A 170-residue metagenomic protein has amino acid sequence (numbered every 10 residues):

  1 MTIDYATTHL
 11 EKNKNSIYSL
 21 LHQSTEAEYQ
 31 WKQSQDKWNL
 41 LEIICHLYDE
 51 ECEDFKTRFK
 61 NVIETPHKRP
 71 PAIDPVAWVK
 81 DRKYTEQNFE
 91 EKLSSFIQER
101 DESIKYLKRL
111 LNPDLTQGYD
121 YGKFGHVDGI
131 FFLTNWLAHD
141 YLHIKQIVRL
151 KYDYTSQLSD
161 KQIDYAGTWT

Functional and structural regions predicted by a protein language model:
M1-S16, Y152, S156: Extreme N-terminal tail/first-helix region
M1-Y5, L41-E42, T57, Q87-E91 (+1 more regions): Positions in alpha-helical segments
T2-Y5, H9, Q35, S95 (+1 more regions): Short, contiguous, pocket-lining structural segments that sit at or immediately flank catalytic/ligand-binding sites
E11-E28, Q33-Q35: Long, hydrophobic N-terminal alpha-helical segment
N13, A77-T116, L133-W136, Q146: Acidic/histidine-rich alpha-helical segments that form the ligand environment of transition-metal centers
K14, Y18-H22, C52, K56 (+3 more regions): Structural signal for well-ordered, non-membrane alpha-helices
H22-Y29, K108-Q117, Y152-S156: Surface-exposed helix-capping loop/turn segments at secondary-structure junctions
Q30-P75, Y119-T170: Short, contiguous alpha-helical
